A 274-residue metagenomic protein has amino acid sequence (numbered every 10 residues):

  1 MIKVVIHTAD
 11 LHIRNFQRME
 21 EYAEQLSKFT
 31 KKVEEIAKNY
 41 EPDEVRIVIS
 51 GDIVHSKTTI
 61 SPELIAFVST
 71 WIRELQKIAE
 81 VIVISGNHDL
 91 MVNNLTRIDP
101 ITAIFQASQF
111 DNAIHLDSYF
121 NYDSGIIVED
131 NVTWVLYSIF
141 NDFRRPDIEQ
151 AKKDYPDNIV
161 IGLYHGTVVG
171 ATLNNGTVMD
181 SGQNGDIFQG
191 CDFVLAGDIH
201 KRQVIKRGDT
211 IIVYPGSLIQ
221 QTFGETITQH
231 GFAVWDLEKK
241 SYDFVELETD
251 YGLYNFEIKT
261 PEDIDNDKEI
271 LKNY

Functional and structural regions predicted by a protein language model:
M1-W71, K153-P156: N-terminal active-site segment of His-dependent metallophosphoesterases
I2, I127, V213-Y274: Binuclear metal-dependent phosphoesterase catalytic core
H7-A9, A79-E80, C191, F244-E246: Residue-level detection of beta-strand scaffold positions
H12, F140, T167, L218 (+1 more regions): Anionic group-transfer/hydrolysis microenvironments
H12-I13, I53-H55, H88-V92, I219-Q220: Short histidine/acidic/glycine/proline-rich micro-motifs that form metal- and phosphate-coordinating active-site loops
M19, S56-V213: His/Asp/Glu-rich metal-coordinating catalytic cores of metallo-dependent phosphodiesterases/hydrolases acting on
K31, E35, T70-R73, K77 (+2 more regions): Replace "anionic and nucleotidyl ligands
